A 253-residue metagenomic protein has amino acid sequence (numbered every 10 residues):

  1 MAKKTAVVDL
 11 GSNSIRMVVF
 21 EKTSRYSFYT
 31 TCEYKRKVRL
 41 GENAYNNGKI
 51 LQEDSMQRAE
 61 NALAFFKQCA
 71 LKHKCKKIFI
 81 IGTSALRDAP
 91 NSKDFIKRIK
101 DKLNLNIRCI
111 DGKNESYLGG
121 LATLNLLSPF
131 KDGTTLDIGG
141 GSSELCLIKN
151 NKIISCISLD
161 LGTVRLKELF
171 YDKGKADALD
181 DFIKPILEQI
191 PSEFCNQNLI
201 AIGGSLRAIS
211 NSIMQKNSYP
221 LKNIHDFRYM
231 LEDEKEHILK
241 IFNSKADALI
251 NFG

Functional and structural regions predicted by a protein language model:
K3-T5, V19, N43-C75, T83-K97 (+4 more regions): Helical "lid/coupling" subdomains associated with nucleotide-phosphate turnover
K3-Y29: N-terminal basic/disordered segments at the start of proteins
D9-S14, L136-S142, I202-S205: A short acidic Gly-Thr/Ser loop motif
S24-N43, N61-A64, L71: Conserved ATP-binding subdomain of kinase catalytic cores across diverse folds
V38-L40, I138, L161: Hydrophobic residues in beta-strands and at strand termini
I80: Dinucleotide-binding Rossmann-like beta1-alpha1 core, especially the glycine-rich loop that anchors the ADP
